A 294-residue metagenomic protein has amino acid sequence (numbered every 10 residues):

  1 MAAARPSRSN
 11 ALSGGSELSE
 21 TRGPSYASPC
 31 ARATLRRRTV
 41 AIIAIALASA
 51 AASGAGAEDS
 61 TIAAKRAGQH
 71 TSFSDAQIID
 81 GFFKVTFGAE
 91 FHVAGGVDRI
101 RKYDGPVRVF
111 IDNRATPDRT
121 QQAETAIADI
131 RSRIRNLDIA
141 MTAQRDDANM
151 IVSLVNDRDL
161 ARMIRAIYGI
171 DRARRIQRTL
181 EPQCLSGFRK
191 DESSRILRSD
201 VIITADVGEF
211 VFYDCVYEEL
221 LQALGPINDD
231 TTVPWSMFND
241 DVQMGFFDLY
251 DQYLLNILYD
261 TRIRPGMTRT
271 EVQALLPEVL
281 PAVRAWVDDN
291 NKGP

Functional and structural regions predicted by a protein language model:
M1-A2: N-terminal targeting leaders characterized by basic, low-complexity, disordered sequences that direct proteins
R8, L12, T21-A41: Bacterial N-terminal signal peptides that target proteins for export
G14-G15, G23, G54-G56: Residue-identity detector for glycine
A41-A50: Bacterial N-terminal signal peptides
G54-R108, A115, P182-R189, N291-G293: Disordered inhibitory propeptide/activation segment of secreted metzincin zinc metalloprotease zymogens, centered on
G68-Q69, H92-V93, A173-V211, I227-P294: Metalloprotease/metallohydrolase-associated module, dominated by Zn2+-dependent proteases
R108-I111, V201: Short, aliphatic-rich beta-strand segments
P117-Y217, Q222-V233: Metzincin-family zinc-dependent endopeptidase catalytic domain
